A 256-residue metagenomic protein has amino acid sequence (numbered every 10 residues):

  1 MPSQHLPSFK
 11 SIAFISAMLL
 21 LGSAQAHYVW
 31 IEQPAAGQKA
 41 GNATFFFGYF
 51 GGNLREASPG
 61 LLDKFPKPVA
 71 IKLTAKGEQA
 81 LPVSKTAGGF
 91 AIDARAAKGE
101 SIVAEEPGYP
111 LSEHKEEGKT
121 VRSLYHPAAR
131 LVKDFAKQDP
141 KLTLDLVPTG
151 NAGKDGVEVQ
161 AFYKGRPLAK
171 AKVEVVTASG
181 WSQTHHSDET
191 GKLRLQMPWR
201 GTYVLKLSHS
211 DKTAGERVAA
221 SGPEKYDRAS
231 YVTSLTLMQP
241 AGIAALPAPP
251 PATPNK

Functional and structural regions predicted by a protein language model:
P2-A13: Bacterial N-terminal signal peptides that target proteins for export
L21-S23: N-terminal signal peptide c-region/cleavage motif recognized by signal peptidases
H27-T44, E116-V157, F162, R166 (+2 more regions): Beta-strand-rich domain onsets/edges
F47-G60: Short amphipathic, basic-aromatic surface patches that mediate peripheral association with negatively charged
P68-E78, A171-H185: Short amphipathic beta-strand segments in non-cytosolic proteins
I71-E117: Mid-chain, structured segments of secreted extracytoplasmic proteins
T86-I92, S187-M197, G201: Glycine-centered loop-to-beta-strand initiation motif
E100-P107, T202-S210: A short, solvent-exposed beta-strand micro-motif common in secreted/extracellular proteins
